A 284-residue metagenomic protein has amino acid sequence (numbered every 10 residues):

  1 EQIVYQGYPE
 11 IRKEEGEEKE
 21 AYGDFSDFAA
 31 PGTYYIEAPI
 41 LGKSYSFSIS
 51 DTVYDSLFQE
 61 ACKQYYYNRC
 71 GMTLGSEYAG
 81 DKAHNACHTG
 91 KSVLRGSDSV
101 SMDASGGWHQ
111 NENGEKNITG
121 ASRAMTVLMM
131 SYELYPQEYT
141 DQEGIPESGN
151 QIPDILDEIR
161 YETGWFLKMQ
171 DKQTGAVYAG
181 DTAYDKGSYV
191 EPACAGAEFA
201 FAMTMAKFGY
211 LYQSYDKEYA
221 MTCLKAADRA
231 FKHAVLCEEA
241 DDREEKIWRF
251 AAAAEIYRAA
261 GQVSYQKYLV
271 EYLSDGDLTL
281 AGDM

Functional and structural regions predicted by a protein language model:
E1-T52: Ligand-binding face of N-terminal immunoglobulin V-set domains in extracellular IgSF glycoproteins
G23-S26, W108-T119, I145-W165, K172 (+1 more regions): Aromatic- and glycine-enriched glycan-recognition loops and surfaces that form the carbohydrate-binding subsites
A38, M125-E147, G164-K168, A200-D216 (+3 more regions): Well-ordered alpha-helical scaffold segments within catalytic/enzyme domains
L41-T119, R123: An acidic-aromatic substrate-binding cleft motif
T52-L74, I155-T174, C223-A240, R258-D283: Long, well-ordered core segments of solenoidal/helical folds
K82-N111, G175-P192, D241-I256: Carbohydrate-binding/catalytic loop surfaces
G107-G120, K186-E198, V235-I247, Y272-M284: Solvent-exposed loop and edge beta-strand segments that line ligand/cofactor-binding and catalytic clefts
G149, P153, Q173, D181-C237: A conserved hydrophobic secondary-structure block that centers on an alpha-helix together with its immediately flanking
